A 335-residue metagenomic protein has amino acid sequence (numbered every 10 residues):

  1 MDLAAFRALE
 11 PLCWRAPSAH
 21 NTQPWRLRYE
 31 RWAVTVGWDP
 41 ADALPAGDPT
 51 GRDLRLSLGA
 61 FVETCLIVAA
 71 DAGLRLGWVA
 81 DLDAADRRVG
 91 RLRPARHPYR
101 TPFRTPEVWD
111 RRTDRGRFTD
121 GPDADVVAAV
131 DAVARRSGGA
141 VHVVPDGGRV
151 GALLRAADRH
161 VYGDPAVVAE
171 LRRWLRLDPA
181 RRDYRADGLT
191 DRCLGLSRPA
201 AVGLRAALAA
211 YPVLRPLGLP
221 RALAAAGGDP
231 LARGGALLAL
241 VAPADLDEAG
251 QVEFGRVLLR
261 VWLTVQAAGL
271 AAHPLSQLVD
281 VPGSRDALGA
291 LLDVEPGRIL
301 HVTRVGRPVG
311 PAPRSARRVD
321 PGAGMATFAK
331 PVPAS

Functional and structural regions predicted by a protein language model:
M1-S335: Acidic, surface-exposed loops and disordered segments
